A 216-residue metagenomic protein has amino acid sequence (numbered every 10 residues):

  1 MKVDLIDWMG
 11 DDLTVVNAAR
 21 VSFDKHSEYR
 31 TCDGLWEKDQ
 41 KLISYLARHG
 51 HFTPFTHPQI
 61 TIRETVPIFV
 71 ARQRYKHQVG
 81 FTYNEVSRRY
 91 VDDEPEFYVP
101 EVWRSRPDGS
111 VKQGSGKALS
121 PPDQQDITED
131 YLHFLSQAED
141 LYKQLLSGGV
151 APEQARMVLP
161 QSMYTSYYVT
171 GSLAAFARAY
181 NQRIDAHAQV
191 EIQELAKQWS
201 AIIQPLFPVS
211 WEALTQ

Functional and structural regions predicted by a protein language model:
M1-Q216: Family-specific signature for flavin-dependent thymidylate synthase
